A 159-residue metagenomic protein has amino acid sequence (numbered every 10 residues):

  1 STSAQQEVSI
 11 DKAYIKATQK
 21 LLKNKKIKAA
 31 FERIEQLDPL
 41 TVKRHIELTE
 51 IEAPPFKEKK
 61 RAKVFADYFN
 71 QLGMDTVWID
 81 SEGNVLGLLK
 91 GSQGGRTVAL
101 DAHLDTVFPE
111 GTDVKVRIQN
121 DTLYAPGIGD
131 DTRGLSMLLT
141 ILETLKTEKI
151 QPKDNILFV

Functional and structural regions predicted by a protein language model:
S1-S3: C-terminal segment of classical bacterial N-terminal signal peptides
Q5-I51: N-terminal hydrophobic or amphipathic helices/low-complexity stretches enriched in small/hydrophobic/Pro/Gly
R33, L37, L48-I51, Y68-L72 (+2 more regions): Structured segments of extracytoplasmic/periplasmic soluble domains in secreted or envelope-associated proteins
E35-P39, P55-K60, T132, S136: Soluble non-cytosolic domains of exported or imported proteins
K43-G95: A non-catalytic alpha/beta surface segment that caps or lines the substrate-entry region of metallo-dependent hydrolase
N84-L88, A99, L157-V159: Soluble periplasmic/extracytoplasmic beta-strand elements of cell-envelope proteins
G94-L157: Active-site metal-coordination/substrate-binding segment of hydrolases, especially metallo-dependent peptidases
